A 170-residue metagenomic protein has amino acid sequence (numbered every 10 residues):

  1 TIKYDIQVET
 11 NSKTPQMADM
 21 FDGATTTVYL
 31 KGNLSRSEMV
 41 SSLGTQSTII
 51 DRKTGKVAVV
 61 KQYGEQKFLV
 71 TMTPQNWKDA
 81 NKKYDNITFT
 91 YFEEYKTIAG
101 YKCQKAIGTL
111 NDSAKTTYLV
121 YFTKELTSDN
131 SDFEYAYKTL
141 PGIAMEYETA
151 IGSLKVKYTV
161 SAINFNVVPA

Functional and structural regions predicted by a protein language model:
T1-T73, W77-A170: Extended soluble regions of mature proteins
